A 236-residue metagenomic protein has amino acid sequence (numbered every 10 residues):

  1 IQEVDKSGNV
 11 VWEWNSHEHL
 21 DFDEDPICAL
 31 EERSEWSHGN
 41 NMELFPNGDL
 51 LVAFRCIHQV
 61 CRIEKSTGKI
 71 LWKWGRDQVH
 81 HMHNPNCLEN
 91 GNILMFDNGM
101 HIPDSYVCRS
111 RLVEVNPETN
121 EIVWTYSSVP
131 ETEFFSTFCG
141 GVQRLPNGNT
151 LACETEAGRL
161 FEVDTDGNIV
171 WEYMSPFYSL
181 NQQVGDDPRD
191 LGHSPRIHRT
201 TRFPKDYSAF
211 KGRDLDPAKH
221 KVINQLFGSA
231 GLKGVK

Functional and structural regions predicted by a protein language model:
I1-K236: Histidine-/acidic-rich catalytic cores in large beta-rich domains
